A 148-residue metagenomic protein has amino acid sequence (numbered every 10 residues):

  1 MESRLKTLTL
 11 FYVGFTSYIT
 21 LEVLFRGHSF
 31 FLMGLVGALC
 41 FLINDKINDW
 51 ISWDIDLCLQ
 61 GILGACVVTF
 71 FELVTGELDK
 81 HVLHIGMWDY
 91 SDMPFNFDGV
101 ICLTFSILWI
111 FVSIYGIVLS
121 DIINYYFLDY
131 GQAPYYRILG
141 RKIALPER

Functional and structural regions predicted by a protein language model:
M1-R148: Aromatic-rich, lipid-facing transmembrane alpha helices and their immediate juxtamembrane interface loops in integral
